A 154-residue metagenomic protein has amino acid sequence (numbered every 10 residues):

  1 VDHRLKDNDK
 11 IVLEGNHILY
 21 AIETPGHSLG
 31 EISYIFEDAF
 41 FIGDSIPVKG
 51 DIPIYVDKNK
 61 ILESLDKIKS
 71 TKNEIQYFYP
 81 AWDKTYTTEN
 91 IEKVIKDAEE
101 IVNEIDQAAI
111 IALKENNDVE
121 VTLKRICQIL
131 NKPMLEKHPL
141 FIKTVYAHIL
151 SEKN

Functional and structural regions predicted by a protein language model:
V1-E14: Active-site HxH/HxHxD metal-binding segment of metal-dependent hydrolases
R4, F36, P53-I54, L123 (+2 more regions): Generic low-polarity alpha-helical segments
E14, D51, A112: Short, flexible active-site loop motifs that bind/organize anionic cofactors or intermediates
I18-D106: Metallo-beta-lactamase
S70-Q76, K84-N154: Accessory terminal helices/loops
